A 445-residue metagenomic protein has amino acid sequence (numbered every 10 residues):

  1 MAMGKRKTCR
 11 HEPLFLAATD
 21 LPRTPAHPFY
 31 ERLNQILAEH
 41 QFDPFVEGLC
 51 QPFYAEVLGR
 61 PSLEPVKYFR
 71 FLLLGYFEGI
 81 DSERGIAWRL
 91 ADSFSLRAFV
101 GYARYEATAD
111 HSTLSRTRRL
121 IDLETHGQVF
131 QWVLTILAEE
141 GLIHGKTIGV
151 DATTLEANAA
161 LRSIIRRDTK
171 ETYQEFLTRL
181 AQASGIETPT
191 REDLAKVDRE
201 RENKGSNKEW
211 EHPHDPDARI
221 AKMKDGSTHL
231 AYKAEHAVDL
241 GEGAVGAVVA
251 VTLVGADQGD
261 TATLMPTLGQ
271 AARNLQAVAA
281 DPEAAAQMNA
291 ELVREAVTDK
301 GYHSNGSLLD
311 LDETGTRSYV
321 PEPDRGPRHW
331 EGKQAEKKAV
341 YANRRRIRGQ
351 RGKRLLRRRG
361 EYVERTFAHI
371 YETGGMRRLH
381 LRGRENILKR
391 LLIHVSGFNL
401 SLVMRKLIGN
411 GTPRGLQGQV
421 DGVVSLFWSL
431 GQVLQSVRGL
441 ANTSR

Functional and structural regions predicted by a protein language model:
M1-R23, L416: Short, flexible loop/hinge motifs at secondary-structure junctions
T19, G59-S62, Y102-R104: A short, ordered amphipathic alpha-helix with a cationic face
P22, A26, Q35, R166-T169 (+1 more regions): Intrinsic-disorder-associated interaction segments
A26-L73, E78: Basic, short loop/linker segments at the boundary and entry of helix-turn-helix/winged-helix-like folds
Y54, G75-Y76, A98, R118-I121: Short amphipathic alpha-helical interaction patches enriched in hydrophobic/aromatic residues with interspersed Lys/Arg
I80-A91, Y102-R445: Anion-binding and metal-coordination hotspots
S95-G101: Secretory-pathway/luminal and periplasmic proteins that interact with or process carbohydrate-rich
